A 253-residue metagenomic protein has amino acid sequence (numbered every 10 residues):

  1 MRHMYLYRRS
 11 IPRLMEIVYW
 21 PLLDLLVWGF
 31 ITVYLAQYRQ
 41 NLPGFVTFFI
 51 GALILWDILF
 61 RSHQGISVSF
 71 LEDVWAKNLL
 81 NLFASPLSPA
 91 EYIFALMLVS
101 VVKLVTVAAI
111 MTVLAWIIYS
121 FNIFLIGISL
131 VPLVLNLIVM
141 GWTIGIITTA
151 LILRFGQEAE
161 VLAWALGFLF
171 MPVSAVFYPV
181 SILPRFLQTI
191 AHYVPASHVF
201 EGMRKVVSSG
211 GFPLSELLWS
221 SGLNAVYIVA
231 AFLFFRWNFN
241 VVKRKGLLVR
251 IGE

Functional and structural regions predicted by a protein language model:
M1-E253: Hydrophobic transmembrane alpha-helices and immediately adjacent juxtamembrane helices of multi-pass inner-membrane
